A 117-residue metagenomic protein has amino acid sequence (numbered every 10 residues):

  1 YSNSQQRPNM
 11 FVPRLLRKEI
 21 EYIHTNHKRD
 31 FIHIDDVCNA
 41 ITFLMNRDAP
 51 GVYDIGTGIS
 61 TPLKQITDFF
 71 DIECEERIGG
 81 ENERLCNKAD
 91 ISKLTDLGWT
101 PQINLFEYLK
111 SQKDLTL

Functional and structural regions predicted by a protein language model:
Y1-D30, I34-C38, F70: NAD(P)-dependent short-chain dehydrogenase/reductase
Q6, M10, R29-D35, T61 (+2 more regions): Residue-level signal for the nucleotide or nucleotide-sugar donor/cofactor binding architecture
L15, K93-T95: Structural element of the ATP-grasp superfamily
K18, L44-R47, L97, L115: Generic structural signal for alpha-helix termini and adjacent loop/cap motifs
E21-Y22, L44-I55: Core catalytic loop region at the nicotinamide-binding pocket of NAD(P)H-dependent oxidoreductases
H24, V52-Y53, T61-S92: C-terminal "lid/loop" region of Rossmann-like NAD(P)-dependent oxidoreductases
G58: Conserved short acidic donor-positioning loop in nucleotide-sugar-dependent glycosyltransferases
N104-L117: Amphipathic terminal alpha-helices
